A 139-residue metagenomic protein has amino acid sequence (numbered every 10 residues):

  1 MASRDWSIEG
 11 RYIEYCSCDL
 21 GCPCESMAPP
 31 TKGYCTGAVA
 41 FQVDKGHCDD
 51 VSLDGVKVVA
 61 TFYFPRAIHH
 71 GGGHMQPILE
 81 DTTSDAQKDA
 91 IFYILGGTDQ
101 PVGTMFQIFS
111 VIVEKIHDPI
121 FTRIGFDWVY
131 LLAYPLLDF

Functional and structural regions predicted by a protein language model:
A2-C48: N-terminal ordered "arm"
V39-F64: Short, intrinsically disordered, low-complexity segments enriched in Ser/Thr and Pro
G55-F139: Internal, well-folded beta-alpha domain core
